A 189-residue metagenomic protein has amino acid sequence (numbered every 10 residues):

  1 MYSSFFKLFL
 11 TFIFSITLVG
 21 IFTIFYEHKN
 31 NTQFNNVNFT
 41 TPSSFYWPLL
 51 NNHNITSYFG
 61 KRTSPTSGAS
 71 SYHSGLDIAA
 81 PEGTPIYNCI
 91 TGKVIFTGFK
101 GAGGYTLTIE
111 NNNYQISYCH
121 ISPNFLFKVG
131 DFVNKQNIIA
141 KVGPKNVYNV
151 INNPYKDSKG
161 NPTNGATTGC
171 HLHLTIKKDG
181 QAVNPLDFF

Functional and structural regions predicted by a protein language model:
M1-S3: N-terminal Lys/Arg-rich, disordered targeting/topogenic segments
K7-T23: Hydrophobic membrane-insertion alpha-helices, especially the h-region of bacterial N-terminal signal peptides
T23-Y105, N112, K135, K145 (+1 more regions): Surface-exposed, glycine-biased beta-strand/turn segments
H73, H120, H171-T175: Histidine-centered divalent metal-coordination motifs
S74, E82-P85, P123, V129 (+1 more regions): Short, conserved secondary-structure segments in the cores of folded domains
Y87, T97, N111-I138: Short histidine-centered loop motifs in beta-beta connectors
Y105-E110, D131-F189: Conserved, short, structured surface segments that act as functional micro-motifs
